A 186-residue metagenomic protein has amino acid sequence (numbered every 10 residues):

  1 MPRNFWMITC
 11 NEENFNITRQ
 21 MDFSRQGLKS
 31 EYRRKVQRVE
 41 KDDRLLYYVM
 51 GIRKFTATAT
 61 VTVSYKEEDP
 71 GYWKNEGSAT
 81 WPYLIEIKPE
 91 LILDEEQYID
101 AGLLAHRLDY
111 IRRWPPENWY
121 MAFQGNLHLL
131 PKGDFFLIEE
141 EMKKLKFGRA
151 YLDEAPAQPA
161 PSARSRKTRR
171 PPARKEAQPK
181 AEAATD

Functional and structural regions predicted by a protein language model:
M1-K41, F135-L137, M142-K180, D186: Compositionally biased, charged N-terminal/linker segments
E13-F15, R53, K66: Short, catalytically relevant binding-site loops at active-site mouths
Y48-K54: Short, charged beta-turn/beta-strand-edge "cap" motif at the junction between a beta-strand and an adjacent loop
K54-T62: Short, ligand-facing micro-motifs at secondary-structure edges
V61-H128: Aromatic- and Lys/Arg-enriched surface recognition patch
P131: Short, conserved phosphate/pyrophosphate- and ester-handling motifs at nucleotide-, phospho-/glycolipid
